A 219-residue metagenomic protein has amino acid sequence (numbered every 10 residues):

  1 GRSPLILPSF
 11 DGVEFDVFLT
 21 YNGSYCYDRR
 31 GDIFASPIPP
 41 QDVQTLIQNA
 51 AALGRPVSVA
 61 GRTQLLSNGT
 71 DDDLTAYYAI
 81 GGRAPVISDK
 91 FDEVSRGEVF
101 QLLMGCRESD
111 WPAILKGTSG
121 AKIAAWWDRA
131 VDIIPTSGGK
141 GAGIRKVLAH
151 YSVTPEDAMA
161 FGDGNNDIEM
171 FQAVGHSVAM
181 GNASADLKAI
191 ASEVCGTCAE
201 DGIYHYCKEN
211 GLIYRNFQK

Functional and structural regions predicted by a protein language model:
G1-D73: Active-site phosphate-binding/coordination module
P4-P8, A113, G143, E169-M170 (+2 more regions): Phosphate- and divalent-cation-binding pockets in alpha/beta enzyme and binding domains that engage nucleotide-derived
V13-E14, N22, G117-G120, A173-V174 (+1 more regions): Short, structured coil segments at secondary-structure junctions
L19, M159-F161, V178, C195: Hydrophobic/aromatic beta-strand patches that form the interior of the parallel beta-sheet core in alpha/beta enzyme
N49, L53-F161, N165-M170, N182: Conserved acidic, metal-coordinating active-site core of Asp-based, Mg2+-dependent phosphoryl-transfer enzymes
A173, S177-K219: Asp-based, Mg2+/Mn2+-dependent phosphohydrolase catalytic module
